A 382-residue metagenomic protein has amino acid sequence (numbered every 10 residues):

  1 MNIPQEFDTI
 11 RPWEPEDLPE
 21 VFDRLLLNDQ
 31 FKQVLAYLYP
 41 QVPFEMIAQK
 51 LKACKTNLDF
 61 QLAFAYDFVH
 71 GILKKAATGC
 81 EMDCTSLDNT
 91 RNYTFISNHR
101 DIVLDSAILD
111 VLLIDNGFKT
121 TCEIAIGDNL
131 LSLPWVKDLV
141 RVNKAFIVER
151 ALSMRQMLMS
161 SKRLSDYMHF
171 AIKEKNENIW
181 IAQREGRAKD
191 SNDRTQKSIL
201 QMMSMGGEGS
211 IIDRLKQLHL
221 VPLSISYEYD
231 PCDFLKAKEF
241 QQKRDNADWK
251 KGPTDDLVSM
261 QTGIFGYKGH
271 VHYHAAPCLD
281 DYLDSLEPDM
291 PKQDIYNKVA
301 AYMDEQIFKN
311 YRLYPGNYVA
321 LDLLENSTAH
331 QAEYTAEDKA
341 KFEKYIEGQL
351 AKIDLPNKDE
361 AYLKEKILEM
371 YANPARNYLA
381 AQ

Functional and structural regions predicted by a protein language model:
M1-Y93, H99-D110, I114, T121 (+3 more regions): Membrane-anchoring hydrophobic helices of lipid-metabolizing enzymes
P15, R24, N28, K32 (+9 more regions): Short, structured coil/loop segments at alpha-helix boundaries
L58, F68-L279, I346, L350-I353: Soluble catalytic domains of membrane acyltransferases
F64, S160-L164, I295, V299: Soluble or luminal CAZymes and related metallo-dependent hydrolases
L257-L323: C-terminal structural cap/anchor segments
I295, I307-Q382: Long, low-complexity C-terminal extensions of enzymes
